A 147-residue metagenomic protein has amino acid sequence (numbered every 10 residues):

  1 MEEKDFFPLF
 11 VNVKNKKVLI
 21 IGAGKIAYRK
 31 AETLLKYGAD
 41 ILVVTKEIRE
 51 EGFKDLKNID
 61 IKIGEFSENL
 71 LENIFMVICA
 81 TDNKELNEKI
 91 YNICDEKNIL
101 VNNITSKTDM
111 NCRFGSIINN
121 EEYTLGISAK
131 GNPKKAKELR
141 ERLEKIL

Functional and structural regions predicted by a protein language model:
M1-V13, F114-G115: A short, basic/flexible loop-to-alpha-helix module at the beginning of a structural domain
L9-E32: Glycine-rich adenosine-cofactor-binding loop
K36-K54: NAD(P)-binding Rossmann-fold cofactor-contacting core
I41, I61, L100-V101: Hydrophobic beta-strand scaffold residues
L42, F75-D82, E122-G131: Short beta-strand and adjoining strand-loop segment in the mid-core of the Rossmann-like NAD(P)-dependent dehydrogenase
L56-E72: Glycine-rich, highly charged phosphate/nucleotide-binding loops
M76-A80, N87-C112: ADP-ribose/adenylate-binding Rossmann-like module
I117-L147: Adenosine-phosphate binding glycine-rich loop
